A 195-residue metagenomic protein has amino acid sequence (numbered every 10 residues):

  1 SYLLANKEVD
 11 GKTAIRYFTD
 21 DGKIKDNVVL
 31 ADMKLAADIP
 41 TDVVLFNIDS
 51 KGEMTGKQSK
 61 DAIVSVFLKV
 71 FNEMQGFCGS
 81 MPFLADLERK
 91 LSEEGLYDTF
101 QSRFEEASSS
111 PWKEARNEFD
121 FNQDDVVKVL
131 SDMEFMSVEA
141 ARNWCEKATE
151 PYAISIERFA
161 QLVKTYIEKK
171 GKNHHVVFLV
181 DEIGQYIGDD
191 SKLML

Functional and structural regions predicted by a protein language model:
Y2-D120: P-loop NTPase motor core
K34-V43, E134-A140, I167-V177: Active-site-adjacent bridging/hinge elements
N47-E53, R142-P151, V177-D190: Glycine- and acidic
V66, D86, R103, D125 (+4 more regions): Charge-rich, solvent-exposed alpha-helical interaction surfaces
S108-F159: Long, low-complexity, polar/charged, intrinsically disordered or flexibly structured peripheral segments
A153-L195: Conserved Walker B catalytic segment
